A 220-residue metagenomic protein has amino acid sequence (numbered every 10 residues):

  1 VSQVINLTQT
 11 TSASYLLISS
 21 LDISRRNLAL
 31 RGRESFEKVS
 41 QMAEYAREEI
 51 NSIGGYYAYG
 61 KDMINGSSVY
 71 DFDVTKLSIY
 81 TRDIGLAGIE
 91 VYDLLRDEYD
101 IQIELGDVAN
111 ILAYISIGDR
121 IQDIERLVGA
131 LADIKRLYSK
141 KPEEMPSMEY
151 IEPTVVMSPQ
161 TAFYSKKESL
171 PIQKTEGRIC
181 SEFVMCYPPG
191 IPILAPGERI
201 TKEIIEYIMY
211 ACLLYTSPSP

Functional and structural regions predicted by a protein language model:
V1-S12, I18-A29, G88-D93: Conserved core segment of the aminotransferase class I/II
S2, L17, R25, A29-G66: Conserved PLP-dependent catalytic core of the aminotransferase class-I/II
Q3-N6, G32, I111, G190: Glycine- and acidic
Q9-L17, E34-K38, M42, V69 (+3 more regions): Short, contiguous, pocket-lining structural segments that sit at or immediately flank catalytic/ligand-binding sites
Y45, I50-L213: Conserved C-terminal alpha-helix-loop-beta "cap" of PLP-dependent enzymes that closes/shapes the active-site mouth
Y215-P220: Conserved small/polar residues in nucleotide/adenosyl-binding loops
